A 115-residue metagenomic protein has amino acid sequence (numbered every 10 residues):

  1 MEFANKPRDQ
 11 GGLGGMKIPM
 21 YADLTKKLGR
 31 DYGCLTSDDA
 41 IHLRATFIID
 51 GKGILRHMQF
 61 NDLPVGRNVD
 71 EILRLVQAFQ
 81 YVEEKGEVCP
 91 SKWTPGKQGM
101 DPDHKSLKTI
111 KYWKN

Functional and structural regions predicted by a protein language model:
M1-N115: Chalcogenol-based redox active-site neighborhoods
